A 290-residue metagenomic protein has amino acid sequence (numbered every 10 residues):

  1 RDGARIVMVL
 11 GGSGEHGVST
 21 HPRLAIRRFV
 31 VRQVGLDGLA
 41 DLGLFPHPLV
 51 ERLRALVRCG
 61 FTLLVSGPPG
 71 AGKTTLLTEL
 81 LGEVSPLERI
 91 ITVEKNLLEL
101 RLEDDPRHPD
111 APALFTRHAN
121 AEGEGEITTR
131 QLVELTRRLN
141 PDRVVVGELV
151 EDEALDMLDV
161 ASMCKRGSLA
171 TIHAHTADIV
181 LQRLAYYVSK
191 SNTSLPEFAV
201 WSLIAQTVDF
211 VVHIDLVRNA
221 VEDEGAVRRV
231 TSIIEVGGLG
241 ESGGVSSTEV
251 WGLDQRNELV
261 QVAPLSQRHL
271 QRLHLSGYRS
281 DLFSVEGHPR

Functional and structural regions predicted by a protein language model:
R1-C59: P-loop NTP-binding catalytic core
M8, L53, V144, K165 (+1 more regions): Residue-level signature of catalytic and energy-coupling elements of molecular machines, predominantly ATP/GTP-dependent
L10-G12, I26-R28, E94, T116 (+1 more regions): Flexible glycine-/small-residue-rich
F61-L63, P69, E79-A205: Switch/coupling sub-region of P-loop NTPases
K73: Conserved lysine of the Walker
D156-D159, W201-R229, E235-G238: Helical/strand "switch-coupling" subdomains that flank nucleotide/phosphate-binding cores, especially in P-loop NTPases
V221-R290: NTP-binding/hydrolysis catalytic cores, primarily Walker-type P-loop NTPases
